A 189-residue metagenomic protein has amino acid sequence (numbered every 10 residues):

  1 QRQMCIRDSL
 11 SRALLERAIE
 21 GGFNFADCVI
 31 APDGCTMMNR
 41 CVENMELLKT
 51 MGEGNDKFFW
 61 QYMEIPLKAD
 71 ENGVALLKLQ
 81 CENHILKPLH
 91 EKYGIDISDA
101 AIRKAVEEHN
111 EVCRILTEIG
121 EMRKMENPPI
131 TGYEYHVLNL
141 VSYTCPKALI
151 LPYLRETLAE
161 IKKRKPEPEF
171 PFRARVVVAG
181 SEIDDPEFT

Functional and structural regions predicted by a protein language model:
R2-C5: Short, small-residue-biased leader/transition segments that mark boundaries at the very start of proteins
D8: Cysteine-cluster motifs in flexible loop/terminal segments that predominantly coordinate metals
S11-L15, V29-A31, C41, H109 (+2 more regions): Aromatic-enriched hydrophobic runs in primary sequence
A13-P88: Acidic/His-rich segments in extracytoplasmic proteins that coordinate ligands and/or metal ions
K78, I85-T189: A charged, amphipathic alpha-helical module
